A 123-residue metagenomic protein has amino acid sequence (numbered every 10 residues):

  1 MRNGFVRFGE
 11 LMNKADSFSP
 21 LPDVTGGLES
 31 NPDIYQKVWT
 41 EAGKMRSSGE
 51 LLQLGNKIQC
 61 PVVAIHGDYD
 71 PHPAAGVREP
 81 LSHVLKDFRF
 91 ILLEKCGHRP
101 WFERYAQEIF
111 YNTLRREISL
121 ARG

Functional and structural regions predicted by a protein language model:
M1-Q53, C60: Alpha/beta-hydrolase
E50-L51, V77, L92: Hydrophobic alpha-helical segments typical of transmembrane helices and their membrane-interface/capping positions
G55-Q59, H83-L85: Short, conserved loop/helix-junction motifs that constitute active-site signature segments in enzyme catalytic cores
K57-I58, A64-H66: Short beta-strand/loop motif that positions the catalytic acidic residue of the alpha/beta-hydrolase fold
Y69-P71, G97-H98: Short, solvent-exposed loop/turn segments at secondary-structure junctions
P71-V77: Conserved alpha/beta-hydrolase "acid-adjacent" motif
D87-G123: Catalytic active-site module of serine/aspartate enzymes centered on a nucleophile-bearing elbow/loop
